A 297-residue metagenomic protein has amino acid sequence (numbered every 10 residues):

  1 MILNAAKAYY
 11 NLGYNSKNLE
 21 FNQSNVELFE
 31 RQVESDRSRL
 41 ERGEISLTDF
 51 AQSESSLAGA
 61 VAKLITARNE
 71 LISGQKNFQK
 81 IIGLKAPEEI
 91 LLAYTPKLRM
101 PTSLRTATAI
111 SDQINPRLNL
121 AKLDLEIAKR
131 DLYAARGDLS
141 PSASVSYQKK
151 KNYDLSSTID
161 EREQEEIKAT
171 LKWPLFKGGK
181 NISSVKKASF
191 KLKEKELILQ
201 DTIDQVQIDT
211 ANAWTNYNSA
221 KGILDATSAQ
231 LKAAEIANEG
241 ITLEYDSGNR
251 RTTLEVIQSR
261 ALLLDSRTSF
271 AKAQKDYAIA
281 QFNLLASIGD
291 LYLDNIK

Functional and structural regions predicted by a protein language model:
M1, S16, N119, D138-E165 (+3 more regions): Small/polar (Gly/Ser/Thr/Ala-rich) solvent-exposed segments that form structured loops/beta-strands/short helices used
M1-D112, A213-N216, A220, A280: Periplasmic alpha-helical coiled-coil/stalk elements that build and connect Gram-negative outer-membrane
L3-E20, R31, S38, G74 (+3 more regions): Amphipathic alpha-helical coiled-coil segments
Y9, S144, K168-T170, W214: Membrane-embedded beta-strand positions in outer-membrane beta-barrel channels/transporters
G43, G83-L84, S247-G248, I288-D290: Short helix-capping/hinge motifs at transmembrane helix termini and TM-loop junctions
E44-I45, P116, N249-R250: Residue-level recognition of short, well-ordered coil/turn positions that link secondary-structure elements
F50, E54, L84-Q148, D294-K297: Amphipathic alpha-helical coiled-coil scaffold segments and their short linker/junction regions
A67, P116, A273: Metallo-beta-lactamase
